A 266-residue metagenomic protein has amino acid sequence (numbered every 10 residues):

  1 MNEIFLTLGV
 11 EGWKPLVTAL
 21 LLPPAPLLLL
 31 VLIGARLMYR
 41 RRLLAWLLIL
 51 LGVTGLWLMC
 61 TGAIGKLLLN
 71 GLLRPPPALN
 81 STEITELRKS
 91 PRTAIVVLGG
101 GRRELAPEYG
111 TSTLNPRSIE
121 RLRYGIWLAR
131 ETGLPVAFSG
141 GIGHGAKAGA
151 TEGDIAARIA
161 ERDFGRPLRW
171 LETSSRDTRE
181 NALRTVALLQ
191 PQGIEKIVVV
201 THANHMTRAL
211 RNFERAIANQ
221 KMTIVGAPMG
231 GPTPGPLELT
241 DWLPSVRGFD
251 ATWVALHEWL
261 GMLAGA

Functional and structural regions predicted by a protein language model:
M1-N2, A129: Non-cytosolic juxtamembrane linkers/loops that tether extracellular or periplasmic domains to nearby transmembrane
N2-R36: Membrane-embedded alpha-helical segments of integral membrane proteins
G9-V17, I64, L68-L72, L256-L263: Hydrophobic alpha-helical segments of integral membrane proteins, encompassing both true transmembrane helices
K14, T18, L44-L48, W253: Alpha-helical transmembrane segments of integral membrane proteins
L22-P77: Basic, amphipathic N-terminal segments that precede the first structured/catalytic domain
L37-M38, A129, L189, L263: Hydrophobic residues in alpha-helical segments
L58-G248, W253: A structural signal for short, hydrophobic/glycine-enriched beta-strand patches
V246-A266: C-terminal terminal-structure detector
